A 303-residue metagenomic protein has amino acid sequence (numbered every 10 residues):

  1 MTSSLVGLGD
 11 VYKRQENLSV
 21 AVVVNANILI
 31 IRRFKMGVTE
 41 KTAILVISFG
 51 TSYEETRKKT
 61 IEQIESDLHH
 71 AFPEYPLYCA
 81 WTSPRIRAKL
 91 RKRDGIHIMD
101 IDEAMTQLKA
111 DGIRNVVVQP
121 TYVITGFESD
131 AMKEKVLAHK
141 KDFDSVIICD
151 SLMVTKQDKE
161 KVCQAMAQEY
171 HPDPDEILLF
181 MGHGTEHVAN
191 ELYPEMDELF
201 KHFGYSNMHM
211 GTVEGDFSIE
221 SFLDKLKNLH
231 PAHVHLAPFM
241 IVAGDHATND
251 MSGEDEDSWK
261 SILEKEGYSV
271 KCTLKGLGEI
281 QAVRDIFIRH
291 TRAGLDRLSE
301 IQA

Functional and structural regions predicted by a protein language model:
M1-Q15: Single conserved hydrophobic/aromatic residue that forms the stacking wall/gate of nucleotide- or nucleobase-binding
S3-S4, S19, I30-R33: Serine/threonine-rich, low-complexity intrinsically disordered segments
V6, E16, V20-A26: Acidic, Ala/Val/Gly-enriched low-complexity intrinsically disordered segments
R14-N17, M36: Intrinsic disorder/low-complexity segments enriched in polar/small residues
N17-L18, I28, D173, H230: Intrinsic-disorder/low-complexity coil detector
N25-N27, D150-S151: Charged, low-complexity surface segments at secondary-structure and domain boundaries
F34-A303: Active-site-proximal alpha-helix that buttresses catalytic centers in soluble enzyme cores
